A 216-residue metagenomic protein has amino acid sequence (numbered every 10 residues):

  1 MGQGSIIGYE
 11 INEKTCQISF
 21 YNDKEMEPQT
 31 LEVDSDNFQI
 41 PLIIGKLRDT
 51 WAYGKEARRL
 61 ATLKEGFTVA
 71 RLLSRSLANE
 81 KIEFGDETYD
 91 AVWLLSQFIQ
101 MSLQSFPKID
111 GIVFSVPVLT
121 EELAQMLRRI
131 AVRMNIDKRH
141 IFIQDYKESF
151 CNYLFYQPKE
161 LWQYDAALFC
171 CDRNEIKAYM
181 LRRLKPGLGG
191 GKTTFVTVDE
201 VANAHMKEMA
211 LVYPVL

Functional and structural regions predicted by a protein language model:
M1-K81, V132-N135, H140-N152, G187-G190: Early-domain small/polar-rich strand-loop-helix modules and first-structured segments of the mature chain
G2, G8-T15, L161-K177, L181-K185: A short acidic Gly-Thr/Ser loop motif
L31-S115, T120-L123, V201, M206-L216: Conserved phosphate-binding loops in N-terminal lobes of ATP-dependent enzymes of the actin/Hsp70/sugar-kinase
Q97, R129, A167-F169: Primarily hydrophobic membrane-targeting regions of prokaryotic envelope proteins
V118-E122, S149, K185: Conserved nucleotide-binding/hydrolysis micro-motifs of P-loop NTPases
Q125-L127: Conserved helicase motor "Helicase C" RecA-like lobe of SF1/SF2 P-loop NTPases
F155-L161: Short, surface-exposed amphipathic charged segments that create phosphate/polyanion-binding patches used for binding
I176-L216: Phosphate-binding glycine-rich/basic clefts of nucleotide- and phosphate-handling proteins, predominantly
